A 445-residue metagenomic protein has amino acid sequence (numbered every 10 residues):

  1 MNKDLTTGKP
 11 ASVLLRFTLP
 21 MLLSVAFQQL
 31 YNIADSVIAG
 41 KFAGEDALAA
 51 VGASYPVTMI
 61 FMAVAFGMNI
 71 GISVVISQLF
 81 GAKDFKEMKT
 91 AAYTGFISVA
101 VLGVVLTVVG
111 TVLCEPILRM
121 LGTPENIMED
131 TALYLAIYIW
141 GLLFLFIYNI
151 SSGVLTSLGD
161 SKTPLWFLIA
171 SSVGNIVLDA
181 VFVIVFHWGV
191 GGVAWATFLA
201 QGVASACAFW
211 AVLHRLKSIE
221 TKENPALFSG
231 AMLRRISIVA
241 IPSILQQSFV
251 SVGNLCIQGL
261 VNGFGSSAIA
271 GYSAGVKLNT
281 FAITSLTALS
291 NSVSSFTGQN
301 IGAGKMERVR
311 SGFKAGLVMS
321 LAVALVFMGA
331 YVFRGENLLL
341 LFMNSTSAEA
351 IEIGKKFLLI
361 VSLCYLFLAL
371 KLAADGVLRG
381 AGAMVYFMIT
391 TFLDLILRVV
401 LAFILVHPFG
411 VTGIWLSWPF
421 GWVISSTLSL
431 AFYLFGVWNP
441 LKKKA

Functional and structural regions predicted by a protein language model:
M1-T18, I76-G141, V185-I241, T297-L363 (+1 more regions): Short alpha-helical transmembrane segments in multi-pass integral membrane proteins
L5-F42, P56-G71, V75, A100-T107 (+5 more regions): N-terminal transmembrane alpha-helices
R16-D35, I137, Y148, S171 (+5 more regions): Transmembrane helical elements of multi-pass membrane transporters/channels
A26, L30-L48, L118-E125, V181-W188 (+6 more regions): Helix-terminus/linker motif at the lipid-water interface of multi-pass membrane proteins
A39-M59, E125-D130, V190-G191, M232-V239 (+4 more regions): Interfacial/gating helices of multi-pass transporter permease domains
L48-V108, L145-P164, G271-F333, L368-T390: Small-residue-rich hydrophobic transmembrane alpha-helices
I60-A63, N175-A180, A204-F209, F281-T284 (+3 more regions): Hydrophobic transmembrane alpha-helices of multi-pass small-molecule transporters
N69, Y138-T156, P164-S172, V193-A206 (+4 more regions): Short runs within selected transmembrane alpha-helices of multi-pass transporters and secretion channels
